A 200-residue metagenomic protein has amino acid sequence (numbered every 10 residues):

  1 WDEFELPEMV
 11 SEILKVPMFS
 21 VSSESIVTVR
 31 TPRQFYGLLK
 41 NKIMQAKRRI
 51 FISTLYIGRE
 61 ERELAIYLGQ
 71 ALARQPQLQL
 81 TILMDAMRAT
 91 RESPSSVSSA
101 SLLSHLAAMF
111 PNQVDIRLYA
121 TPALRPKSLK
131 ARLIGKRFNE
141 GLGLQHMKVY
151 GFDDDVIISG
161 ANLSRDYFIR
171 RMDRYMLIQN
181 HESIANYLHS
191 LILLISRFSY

Functional and structural regions predicted by a protein language model:
E3-M44, G58-Y200: HKD-type phospholipase D/PLD-like phosphodiesterase module
K47: A short acidic, Gly/Pro-enriched loop at the edge of an enzyme's catalytic core that lines a small-molecule cofactor
T54-Y56: Structural motif
